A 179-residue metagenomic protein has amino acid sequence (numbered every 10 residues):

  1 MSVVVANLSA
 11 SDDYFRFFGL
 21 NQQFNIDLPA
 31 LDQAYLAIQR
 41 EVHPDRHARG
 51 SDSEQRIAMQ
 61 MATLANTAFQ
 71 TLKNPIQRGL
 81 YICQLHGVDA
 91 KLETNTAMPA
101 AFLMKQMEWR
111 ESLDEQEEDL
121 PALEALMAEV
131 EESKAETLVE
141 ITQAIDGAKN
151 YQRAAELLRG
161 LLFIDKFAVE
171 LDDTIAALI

Functional and structural regions predicted by a protein language model:
M1-I179: C-terminal accessory/regulatory regions appended to core domains
